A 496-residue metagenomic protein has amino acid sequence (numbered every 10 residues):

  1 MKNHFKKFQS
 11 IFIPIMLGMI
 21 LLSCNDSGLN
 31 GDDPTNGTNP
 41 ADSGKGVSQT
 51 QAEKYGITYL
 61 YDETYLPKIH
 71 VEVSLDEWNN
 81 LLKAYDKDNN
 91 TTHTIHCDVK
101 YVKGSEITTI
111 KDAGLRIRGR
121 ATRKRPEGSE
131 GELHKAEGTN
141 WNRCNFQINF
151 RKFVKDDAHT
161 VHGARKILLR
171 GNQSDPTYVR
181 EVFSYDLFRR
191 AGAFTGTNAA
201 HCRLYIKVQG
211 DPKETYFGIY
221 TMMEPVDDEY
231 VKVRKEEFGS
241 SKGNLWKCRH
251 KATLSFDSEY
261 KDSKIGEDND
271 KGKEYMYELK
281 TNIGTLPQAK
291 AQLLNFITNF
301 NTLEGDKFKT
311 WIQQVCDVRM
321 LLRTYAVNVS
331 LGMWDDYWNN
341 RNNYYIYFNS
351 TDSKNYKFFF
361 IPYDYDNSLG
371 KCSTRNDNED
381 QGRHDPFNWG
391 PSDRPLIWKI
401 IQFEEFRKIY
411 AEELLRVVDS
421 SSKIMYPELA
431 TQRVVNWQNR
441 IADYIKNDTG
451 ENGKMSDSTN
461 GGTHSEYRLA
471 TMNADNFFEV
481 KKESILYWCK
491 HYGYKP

Functional and structural regions predicted by a protein language model:
M1-L22: Sec-dependent bacterial lipoprotein signal peptides
G18-E53: Bacterial Sec-dependent N-terminal signal peptides
G44-K124, S129: Hydrophobic alpha-helical membrane-insertion signals
T58, T64-L66, E77, E137 (+3 more regions): Middle-to-C-terminal accessory/interaction subdomains
L82-A84, K111, R125-K135, A158-V161 (+7 more regions): Short, solvent-exposed loop/turn and secondary-structure capping segments
I95-G171: Conserved oxyanion/phosphate-binding beta-strand-loop segments in alpha/beta enzyme cores
W141, N145-K155, H162-P176, A193-T197 (+3 more regions): Internal "kinase-insert"/substrate-recognition segments embedded within catalytic cores of ATP-dependent enzymes
Q173-V208: A conserved helix-loop-beta module that forms one wall/lid of the active-site cleft in ATP-utilizing catalytic domains
